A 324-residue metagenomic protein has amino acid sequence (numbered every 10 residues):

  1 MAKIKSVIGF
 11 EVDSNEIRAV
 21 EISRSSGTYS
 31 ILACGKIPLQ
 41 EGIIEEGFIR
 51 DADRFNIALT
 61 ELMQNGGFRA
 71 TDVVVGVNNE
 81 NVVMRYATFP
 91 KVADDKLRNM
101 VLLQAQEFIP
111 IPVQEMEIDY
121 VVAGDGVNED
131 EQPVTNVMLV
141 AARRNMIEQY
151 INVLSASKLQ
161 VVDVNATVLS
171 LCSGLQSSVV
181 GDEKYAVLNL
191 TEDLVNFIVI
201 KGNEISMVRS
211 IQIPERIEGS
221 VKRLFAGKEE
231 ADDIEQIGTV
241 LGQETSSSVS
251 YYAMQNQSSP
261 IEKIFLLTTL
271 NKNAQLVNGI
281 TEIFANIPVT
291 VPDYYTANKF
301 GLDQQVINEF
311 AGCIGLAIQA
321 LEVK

Functional and structural regions predicted by a protein language model:
M1-K324: Hydrophobic/aromatic-enriched cytosolic interaction surfaces used to assemble or bind macromolecules
